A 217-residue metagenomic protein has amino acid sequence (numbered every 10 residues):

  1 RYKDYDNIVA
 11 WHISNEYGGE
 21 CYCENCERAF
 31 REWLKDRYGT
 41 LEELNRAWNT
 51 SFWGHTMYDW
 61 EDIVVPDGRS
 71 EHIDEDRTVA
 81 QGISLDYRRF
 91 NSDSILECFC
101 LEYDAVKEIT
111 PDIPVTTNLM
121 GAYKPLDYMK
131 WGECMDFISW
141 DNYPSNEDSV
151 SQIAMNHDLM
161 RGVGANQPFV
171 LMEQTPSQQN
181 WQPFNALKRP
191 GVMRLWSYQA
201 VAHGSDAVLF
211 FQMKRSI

Functional and structural regions predicted by a protein language model:
R1-F137, D141-M155: Polysaccharide-binding and catalytic clefts of secreted carbohydrate-active enzymes
T116-I217: Hydrophobic targeting/anchoring helices
